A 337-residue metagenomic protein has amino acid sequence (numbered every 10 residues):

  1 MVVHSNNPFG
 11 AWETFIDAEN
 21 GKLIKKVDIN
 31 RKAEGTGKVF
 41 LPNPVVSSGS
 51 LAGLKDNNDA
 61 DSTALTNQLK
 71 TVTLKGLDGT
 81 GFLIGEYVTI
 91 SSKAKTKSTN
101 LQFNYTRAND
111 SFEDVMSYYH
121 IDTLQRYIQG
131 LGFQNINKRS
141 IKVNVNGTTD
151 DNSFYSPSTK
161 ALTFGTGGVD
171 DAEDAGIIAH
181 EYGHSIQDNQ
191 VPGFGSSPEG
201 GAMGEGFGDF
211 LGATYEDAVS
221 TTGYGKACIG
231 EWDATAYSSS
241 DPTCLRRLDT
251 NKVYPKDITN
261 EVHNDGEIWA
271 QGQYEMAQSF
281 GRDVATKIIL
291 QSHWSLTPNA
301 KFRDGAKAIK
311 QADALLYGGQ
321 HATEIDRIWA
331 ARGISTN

Functional and structural regions predicted by a protein language model:
M1-I178, S185-N337: Zymogen propeptides/activation segments of proteases
